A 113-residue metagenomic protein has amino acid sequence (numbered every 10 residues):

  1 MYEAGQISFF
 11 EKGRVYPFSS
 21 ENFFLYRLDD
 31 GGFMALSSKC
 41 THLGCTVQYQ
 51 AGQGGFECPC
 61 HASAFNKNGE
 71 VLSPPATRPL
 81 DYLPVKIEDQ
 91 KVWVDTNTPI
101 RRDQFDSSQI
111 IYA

Functional and structural regions predicted by a protein language model:
M1-Q53, P79-A113: N-terminal pre-ligand scaffold of iron-sulfur
G54-A62, L72-D81: Short cysteine/histidine-rich metal-coordination sites, predominantly Zn2+-binding motifs
